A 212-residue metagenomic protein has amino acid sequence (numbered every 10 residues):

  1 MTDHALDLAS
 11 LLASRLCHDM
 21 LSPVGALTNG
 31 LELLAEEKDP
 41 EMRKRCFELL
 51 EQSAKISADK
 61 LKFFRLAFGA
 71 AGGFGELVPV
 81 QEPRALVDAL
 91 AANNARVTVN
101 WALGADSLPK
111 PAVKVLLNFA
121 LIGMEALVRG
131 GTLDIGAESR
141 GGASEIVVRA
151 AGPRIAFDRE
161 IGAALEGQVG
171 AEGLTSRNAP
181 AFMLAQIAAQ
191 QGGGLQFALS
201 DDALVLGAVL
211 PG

Functional and structural regions predicted by a protein language model:
M1-T2, H18: Active-site-proximal cofactor/substrate-binding loop regions of enzyme domains
H4-L11, R96-I122, V128, V169-S176: Conserved short strand/loop->alpha-helix "switch" segment adjacent to the catalytic nucleotide/phosphoryl-transfer site
S10-G30, A35-E37, P111-R140, P180-Q190: Conserved ATP-binding N-box helix of the HATPase_c
L34-C46: Conserved catalytic segment of histidine kinase HATPase_c domains, centered on the N-box/ATP-lid region
R43-V97: Conserved DHp (HisKA) dimerization/phosphotransfer helix of two-component histidine kinases, i.e., the long coiled-coil
G142-A179, V209: Glycine-rich/acidic phosphate-handling loop/turn and adjacent ATP-lid/helix of nucleotide-binding kinase/ATPase domains
G192-L199: Glycine-rich ATP-binding loops of the HATPase_c
A203-P211: Short C-terminal beta-strand
